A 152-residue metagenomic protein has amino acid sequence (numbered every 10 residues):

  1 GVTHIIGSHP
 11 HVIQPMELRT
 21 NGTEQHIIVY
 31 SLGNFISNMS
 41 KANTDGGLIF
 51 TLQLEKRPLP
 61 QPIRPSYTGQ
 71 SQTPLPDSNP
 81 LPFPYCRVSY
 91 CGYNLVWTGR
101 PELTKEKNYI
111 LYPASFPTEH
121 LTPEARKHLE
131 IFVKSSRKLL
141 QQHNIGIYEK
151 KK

Functional and structural regions predicted by a protein language model:
G1-I49, P58-P62: Conserved beta-sheet core of the metallophosphoesterase superfamily
I49-K152: A short C-terminal boundary segment appended to hydrolase-like catalytic domains
